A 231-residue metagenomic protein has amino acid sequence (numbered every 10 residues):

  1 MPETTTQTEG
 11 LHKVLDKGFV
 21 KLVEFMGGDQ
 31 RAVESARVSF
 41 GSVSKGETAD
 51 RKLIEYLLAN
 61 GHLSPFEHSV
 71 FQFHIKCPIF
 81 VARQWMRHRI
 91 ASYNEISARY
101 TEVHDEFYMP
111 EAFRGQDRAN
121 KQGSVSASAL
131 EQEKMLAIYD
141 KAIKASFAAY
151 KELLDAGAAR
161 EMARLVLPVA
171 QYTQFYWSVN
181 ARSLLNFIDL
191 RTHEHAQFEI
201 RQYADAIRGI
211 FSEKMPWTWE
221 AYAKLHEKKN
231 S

Functional and structural regions predicted by a protein language model:
M1-S231: Family-specific signature for flavin-dependent thymidylate synthase
